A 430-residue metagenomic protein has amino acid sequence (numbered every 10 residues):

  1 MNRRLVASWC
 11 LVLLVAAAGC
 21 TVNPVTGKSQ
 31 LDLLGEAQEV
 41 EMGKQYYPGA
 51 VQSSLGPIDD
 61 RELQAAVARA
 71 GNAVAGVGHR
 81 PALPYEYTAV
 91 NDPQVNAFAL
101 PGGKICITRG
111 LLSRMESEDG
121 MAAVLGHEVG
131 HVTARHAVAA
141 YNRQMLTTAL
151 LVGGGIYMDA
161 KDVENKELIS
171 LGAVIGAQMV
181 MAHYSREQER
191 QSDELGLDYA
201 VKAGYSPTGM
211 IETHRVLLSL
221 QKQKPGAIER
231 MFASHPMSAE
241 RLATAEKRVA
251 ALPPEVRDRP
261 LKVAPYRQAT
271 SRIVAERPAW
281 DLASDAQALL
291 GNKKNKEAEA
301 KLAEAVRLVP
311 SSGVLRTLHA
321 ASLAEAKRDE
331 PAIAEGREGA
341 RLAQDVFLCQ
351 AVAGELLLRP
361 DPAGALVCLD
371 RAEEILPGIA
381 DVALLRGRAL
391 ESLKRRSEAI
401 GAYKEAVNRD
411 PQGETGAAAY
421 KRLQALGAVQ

Functional and structural regions predicted by a protein language model:
A16-G19: C-terminal motif of bacterial Sec signal peptides marking the signal peptidase cleavage site
T21-D162, M181, L195-M231, A239 (+5 more regions): Peri-catalytic and regulatory segments of divalent metal-dependent proteins
A279, G313-V314, V346-L348, A380-D381 (+1 more regions): Helix-start (N-cap) detector for alpha-helical repeat units in TPR-like alpha-solenoids, especially tetratricopeptide
Q287, A321, G354-E355, R388 (+1 more regions): Residue-level recognition of tetratricopeptide repeat
G291, E325, L358-R359, S392 (+1 more regions): Register position in tetratricopeptide repeats
K293-E297, E325-E338, R359-R371, K394-A402: Structural signature of tandem alpha-helical TPR/SEL1-like repeats, specifically the intra-repeat loop/turn
L308, R341-L342, I375, R409: Structural marker of alpha-solenoid helical repeat scaffolds
L318, A351-A353, L385, A418-R422: Canonical tetratricopeptide repeat
